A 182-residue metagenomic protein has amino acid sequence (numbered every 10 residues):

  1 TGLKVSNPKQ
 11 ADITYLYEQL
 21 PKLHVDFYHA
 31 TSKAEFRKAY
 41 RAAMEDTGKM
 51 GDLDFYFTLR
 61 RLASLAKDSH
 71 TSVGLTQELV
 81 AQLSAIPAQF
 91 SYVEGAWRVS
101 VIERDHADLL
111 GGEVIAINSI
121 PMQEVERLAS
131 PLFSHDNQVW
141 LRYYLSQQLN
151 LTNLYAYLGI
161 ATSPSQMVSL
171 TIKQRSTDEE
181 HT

Functional and structural regions predicted by a protein language model:
T1-T182: Flexible, low-complexity junctional segments that flank or bridge functional domains
